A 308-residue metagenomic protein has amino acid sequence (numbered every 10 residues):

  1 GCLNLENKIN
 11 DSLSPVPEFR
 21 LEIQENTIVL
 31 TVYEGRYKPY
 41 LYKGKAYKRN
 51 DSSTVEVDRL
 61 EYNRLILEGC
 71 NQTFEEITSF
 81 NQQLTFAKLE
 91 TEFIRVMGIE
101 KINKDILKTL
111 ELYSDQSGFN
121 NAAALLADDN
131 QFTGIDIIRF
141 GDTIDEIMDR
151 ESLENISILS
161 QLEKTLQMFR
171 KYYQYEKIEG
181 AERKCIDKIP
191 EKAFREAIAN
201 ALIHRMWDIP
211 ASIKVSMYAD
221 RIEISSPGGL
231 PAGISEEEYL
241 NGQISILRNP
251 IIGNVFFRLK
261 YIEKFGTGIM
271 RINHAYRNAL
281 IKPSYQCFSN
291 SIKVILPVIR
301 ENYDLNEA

Functional and structural regions predicted by a protein language model:
G1-Y47: Divalent-cation
T27, R221-E223, S291: Structural motif
L30, L125, V294: A residue-level signal for conserved active-site and pocket-lining positions in enzyme catalytic cores
G35-L41, L230-A232, R300-L305: Short, charged/polar, Gly/Pro-enriched secondary-structure boundary elements
Y37, D51-A211, M217-G233, E237-I246 (+2 more regions): Active-site helix-to-loop segments that bind/position phosphate- or nucleotide-bearing substrates and donors across
T78-Q82, T133-I135, I234-A308: Flexible, glycine-/charge-rich segments associated with ATP-binding catalytic modules
